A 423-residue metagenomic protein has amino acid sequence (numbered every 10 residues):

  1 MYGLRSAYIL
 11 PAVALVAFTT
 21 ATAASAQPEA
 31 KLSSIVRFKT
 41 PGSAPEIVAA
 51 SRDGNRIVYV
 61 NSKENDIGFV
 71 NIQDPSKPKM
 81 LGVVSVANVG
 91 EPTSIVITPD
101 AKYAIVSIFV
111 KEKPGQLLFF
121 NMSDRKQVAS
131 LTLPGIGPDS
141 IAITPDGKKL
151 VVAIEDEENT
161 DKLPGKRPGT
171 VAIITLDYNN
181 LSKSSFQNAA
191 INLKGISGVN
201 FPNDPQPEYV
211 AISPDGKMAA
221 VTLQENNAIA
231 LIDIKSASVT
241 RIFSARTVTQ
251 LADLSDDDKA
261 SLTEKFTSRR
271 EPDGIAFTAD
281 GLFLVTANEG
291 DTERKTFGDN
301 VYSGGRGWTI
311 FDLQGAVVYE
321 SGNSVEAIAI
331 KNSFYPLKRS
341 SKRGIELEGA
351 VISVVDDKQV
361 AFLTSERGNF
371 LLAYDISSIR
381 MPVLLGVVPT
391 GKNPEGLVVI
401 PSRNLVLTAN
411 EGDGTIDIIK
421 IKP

Functional and structural regions predicted by a protein language model:
I35-T40, V84-N88, T132, D177-P205 (+2 more regions): Surface-exposed loop and turn segments in beta-propeller and other repeat-based domains that flank or scaffold
V36-I67, P205, E346: Beta-strand-rich domains and repeat architectures in extracellular enzymes and scaffolds, especially beta-propellers
G42-V48, E91-S94, P138, N200-A211 (+4 more regions): Signature of short aromatic-glycine-proline-rich micro-motifs recurring in repeat-based ectodomains
R52-G54, P99-D100, I143-G147, P214-D215 (+3 more regions): Residue-level detector of Asp-centered blade-edge/turn motifs that repeat once per structural unit in beta-propeller
E64-D66, V110-K113, D156-D161, N226-A228 (+3 more regions): Short glycine/acidic-enriched loop and turn motifs that connect beta-strands
V106-V110, A153-G169, T286-R306: Short, conserved, GDST-rich strand-edge loop motifs in beta-rich repeat architectures
G396-P423: Blade-level signature of beta-propeller repeat domains, shared across WD40, Kelch, NHL, RCC1 and BNR/Asp-box propellers
